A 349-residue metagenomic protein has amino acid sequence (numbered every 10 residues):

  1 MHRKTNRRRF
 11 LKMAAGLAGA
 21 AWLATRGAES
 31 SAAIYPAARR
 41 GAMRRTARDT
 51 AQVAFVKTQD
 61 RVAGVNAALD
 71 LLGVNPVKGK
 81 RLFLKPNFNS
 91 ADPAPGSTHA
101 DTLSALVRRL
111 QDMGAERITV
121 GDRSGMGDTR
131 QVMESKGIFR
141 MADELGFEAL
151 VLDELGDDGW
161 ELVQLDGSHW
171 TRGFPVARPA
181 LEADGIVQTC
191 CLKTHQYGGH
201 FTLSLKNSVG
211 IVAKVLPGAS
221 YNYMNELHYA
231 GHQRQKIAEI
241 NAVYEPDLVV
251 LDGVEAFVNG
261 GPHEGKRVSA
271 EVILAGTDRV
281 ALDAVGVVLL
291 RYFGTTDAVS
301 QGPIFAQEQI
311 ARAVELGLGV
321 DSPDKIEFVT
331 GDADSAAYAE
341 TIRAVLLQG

Functional and structural regions predicted by a protein language model:
H2-G349: N-terminal and secondary-structure boundary signal
